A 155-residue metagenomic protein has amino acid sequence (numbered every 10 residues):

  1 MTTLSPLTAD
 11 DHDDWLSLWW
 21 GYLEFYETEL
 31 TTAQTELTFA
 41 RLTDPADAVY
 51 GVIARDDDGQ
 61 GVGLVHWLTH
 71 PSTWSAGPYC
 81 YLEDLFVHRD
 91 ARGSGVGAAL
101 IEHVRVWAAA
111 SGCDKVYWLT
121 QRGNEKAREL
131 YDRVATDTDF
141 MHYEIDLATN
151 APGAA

Functional and structural regions predicted by a protein language model:
T3-S17: A short beta-loop-alpha structural element at the N-terminal edge of CoA-dependent acyl/N-acetyltransferase catalytic
L16-R41: Conserved GNAT-fold acetyl-CoA-binding loop/helix
R41-I53, Y81: A short helix-loop-beta-strand connector motif used in the catalytic cores of GNAT acetyltransferases and, in some
I53, Q60-T69: Conserved beta-strand in the GNAT
A54, G93-A98: Glycine-rich acyl-CoA binding loop
L68, L85-R92: A short, internal acetyl-CoA/4′-phosphopantetheine-binding micro-motif in the GNAT/acyltransferase core
H88, A99-K115: Conserved acyl-CoA
A98, A110, R122-M141: Conserved active-site alpha-helix within GNAT-family acetyltransferase domains
